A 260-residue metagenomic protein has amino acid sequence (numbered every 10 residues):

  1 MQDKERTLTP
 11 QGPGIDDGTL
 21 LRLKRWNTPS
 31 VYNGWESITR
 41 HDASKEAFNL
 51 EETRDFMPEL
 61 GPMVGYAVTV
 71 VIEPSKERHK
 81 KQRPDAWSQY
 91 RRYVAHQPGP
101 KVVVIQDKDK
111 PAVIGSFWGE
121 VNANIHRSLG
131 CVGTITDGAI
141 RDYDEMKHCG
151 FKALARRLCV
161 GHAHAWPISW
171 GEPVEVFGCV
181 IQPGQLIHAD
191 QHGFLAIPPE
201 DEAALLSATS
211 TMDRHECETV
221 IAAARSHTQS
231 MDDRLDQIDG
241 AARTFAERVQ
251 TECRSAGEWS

Functional and structural regions predicted by a protein language model:
M1-P84, S88-Q97, H215-Q229, D233-Q237: Intrinsically disordered, low-complexity regions enriched in acidic/Ser/Thr/Pro/Gln residues
K24-Y32, M63, G115, G119 (+3 more regions): Generic structural signal for well-ordered, non-membrane alpha-helical segments in soluble metabolic enzymes
W35, H126, Q185-I187: Buried hydrophobic positions in well-ordered alpha/beta secondary-structure cores of metabolic enzymes
E46-F48, I72, V104-Q106, T134-G138 (+2 more regions): General beta-strand structural signal in soluble alpha/beta enzymes
V94-T136: Extracellular/luminal Protease-associated
T136, Y143-A189, F194: A contiguous pocket-lining binding segment that forms or flanks enzyme active sites
L186-T228: A hydrophobic, small-residue-rich beta->alpha segment in the mid-to-C-terminal subdomain of diverse proteins
S226-S260: Acidic/histidine-enriched, glycine/proline-rich intrinsically disordered or flexible terminal extensions
